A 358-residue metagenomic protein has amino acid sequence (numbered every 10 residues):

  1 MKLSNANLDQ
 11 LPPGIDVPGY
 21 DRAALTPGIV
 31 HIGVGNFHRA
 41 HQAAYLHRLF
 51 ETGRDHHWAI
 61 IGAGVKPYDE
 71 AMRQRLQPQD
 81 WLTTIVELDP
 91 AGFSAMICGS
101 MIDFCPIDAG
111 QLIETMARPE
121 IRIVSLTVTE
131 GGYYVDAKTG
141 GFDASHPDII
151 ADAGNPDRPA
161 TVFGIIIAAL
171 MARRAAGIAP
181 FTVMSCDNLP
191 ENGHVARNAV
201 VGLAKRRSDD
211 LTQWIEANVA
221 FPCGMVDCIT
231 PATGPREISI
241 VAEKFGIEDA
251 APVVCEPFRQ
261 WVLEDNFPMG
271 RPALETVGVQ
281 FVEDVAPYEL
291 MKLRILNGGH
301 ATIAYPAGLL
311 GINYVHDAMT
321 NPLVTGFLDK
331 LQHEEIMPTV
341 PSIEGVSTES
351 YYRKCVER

Functional and structural regions predicted by a protein language model:
M1-R358: Substrate/ligand-engaging "lid" and interaction regions
